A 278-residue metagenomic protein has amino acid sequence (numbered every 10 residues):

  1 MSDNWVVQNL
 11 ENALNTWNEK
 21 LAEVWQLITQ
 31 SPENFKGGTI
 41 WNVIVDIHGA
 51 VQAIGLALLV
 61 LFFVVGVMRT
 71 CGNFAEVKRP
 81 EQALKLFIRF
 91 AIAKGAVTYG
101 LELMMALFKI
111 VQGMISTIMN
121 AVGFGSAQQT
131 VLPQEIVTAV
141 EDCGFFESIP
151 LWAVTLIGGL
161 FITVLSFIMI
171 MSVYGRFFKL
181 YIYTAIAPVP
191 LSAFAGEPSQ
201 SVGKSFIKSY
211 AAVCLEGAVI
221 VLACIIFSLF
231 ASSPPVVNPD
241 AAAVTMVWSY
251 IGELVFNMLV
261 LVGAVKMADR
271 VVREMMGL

Functional and structural regions predicted by a protein language model:
M1-L10, P80-G100, G203-V213: Alpha-helical transmembrane segments and their helix-start/interface "positive-inside/aromatic belt" motifs in integral
M1-L58: Binding/recognition "hotspot" determinant
E23-Q26, Q82-R89, K109, S116 (+5 more regions): Short amphipathic alpha-helical coupling elements at transmembrane boundaries
I44-Q52, L84-I88, I92, E141 (+5 more regions): Alpha-helical membrane-interface segments at transmembrane helix boundaries
A53-V65, I157-T163, L180: Hydrophobic alpha-helical transmembrane segments
L58-K94, I186-Q200: Hydrophobic transmembrane alpha-helix segments characteristic of membrane transport and insertion machinery
A93-I186, C224-G277: Non-cytosolic segments of integral membrane proteins
L191-K208, D240, V271-M275: Alpha-helical transmembrane segments
